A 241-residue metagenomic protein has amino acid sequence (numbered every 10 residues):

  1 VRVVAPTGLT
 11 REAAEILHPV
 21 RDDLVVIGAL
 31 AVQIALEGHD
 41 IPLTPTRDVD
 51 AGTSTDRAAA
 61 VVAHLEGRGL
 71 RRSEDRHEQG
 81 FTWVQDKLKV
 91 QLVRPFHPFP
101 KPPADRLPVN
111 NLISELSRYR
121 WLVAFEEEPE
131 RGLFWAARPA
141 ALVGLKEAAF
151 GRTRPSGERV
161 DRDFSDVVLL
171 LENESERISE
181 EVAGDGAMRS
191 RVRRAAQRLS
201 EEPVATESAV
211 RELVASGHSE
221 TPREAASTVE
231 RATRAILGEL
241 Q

Functional and structural regions predicted by a protein language model:
V1-Q241: Compositionally biased terminal segments of proteins
